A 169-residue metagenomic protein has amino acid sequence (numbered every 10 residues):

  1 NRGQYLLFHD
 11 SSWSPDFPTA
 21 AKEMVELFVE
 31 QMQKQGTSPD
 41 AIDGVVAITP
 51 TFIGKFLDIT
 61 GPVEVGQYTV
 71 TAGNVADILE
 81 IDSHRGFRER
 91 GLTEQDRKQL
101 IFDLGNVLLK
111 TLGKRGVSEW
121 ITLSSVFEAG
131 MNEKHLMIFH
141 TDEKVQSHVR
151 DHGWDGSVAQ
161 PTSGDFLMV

Functional and structural regions predicted by a protein language model:
N1-V169: Non-catalytic, solvent-exposed segments at the cell envelope interface
